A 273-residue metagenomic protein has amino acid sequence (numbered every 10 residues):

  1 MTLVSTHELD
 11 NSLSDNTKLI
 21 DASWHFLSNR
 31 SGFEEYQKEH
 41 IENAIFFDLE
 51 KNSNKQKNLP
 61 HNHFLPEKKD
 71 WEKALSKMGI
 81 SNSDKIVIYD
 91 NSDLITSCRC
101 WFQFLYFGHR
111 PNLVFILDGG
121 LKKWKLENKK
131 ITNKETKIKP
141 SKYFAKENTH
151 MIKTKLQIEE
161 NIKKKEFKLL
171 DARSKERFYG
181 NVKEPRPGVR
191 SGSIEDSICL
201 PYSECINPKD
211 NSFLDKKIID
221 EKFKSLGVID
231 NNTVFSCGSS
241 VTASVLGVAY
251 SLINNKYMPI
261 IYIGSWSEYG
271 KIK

Functional and structural regions predicted by a protein language model:
M1-T6, K55, L121-E195: Active-site neighborhoods of enzymes that stabilize oxyanions during catalysis
H7-E34: Hydrophobic alpha-helical membrane-insertion signals
W24-F26, K51, S174, E204: Short, glycine/acidic-enriched loop or turn micro-motifs at the edges of active sites
N54-D84, I198-N232: Helix-loop module immediately N-terminal to the HCX5R catalytic loop in PTP-like cysteine phosphatase domains
H61-N161, T242-S265: Thiolate-centered catalytic microenvironments shared by cysteine-dependent enzyme domains
K217, M258-I263, S267-K273: Extended hydrophobic/aromatic segments used for targeting, binding, or gating
T233-F235, I253: C-terminal soluble interaction/assembly domains
